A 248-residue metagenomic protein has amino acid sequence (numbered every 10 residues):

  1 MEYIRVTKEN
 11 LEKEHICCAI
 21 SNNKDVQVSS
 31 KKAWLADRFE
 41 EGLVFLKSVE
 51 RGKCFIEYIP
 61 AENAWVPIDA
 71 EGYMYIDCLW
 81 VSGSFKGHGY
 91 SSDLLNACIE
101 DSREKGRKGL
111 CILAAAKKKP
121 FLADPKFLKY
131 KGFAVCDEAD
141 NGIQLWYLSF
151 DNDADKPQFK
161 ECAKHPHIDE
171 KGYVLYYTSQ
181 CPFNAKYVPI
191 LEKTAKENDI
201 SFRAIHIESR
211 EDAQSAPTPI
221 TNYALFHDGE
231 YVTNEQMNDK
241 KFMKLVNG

Functional and structural regions predicted by a protein language model:
M1-R51, E161-A163, P182-F183, I190-T194: Short amphipathic alpha-helix that is part of the acyltransferase structural core
K47, R51-E62, Y75, W80: Conserved beta-strand in the GNAT
A64-I76, K86: A conserved beta-turn-beta hairpin within the catalytic core of GNAT-like acetyltransferases that forms part
V81, G87-S102: Conserved acetyl-CoA-binding loop-helix of GNAT-fold acetyltransferases
S102-P120: Conserved GNAT acetyl-CoA-binding A-motif
L113, G132-W146, V232-E235: Conserved catalytic-core motifs of GNAT/GCN5-like acyltransferases
D140-H165: C-terminal "cap" of GNAT-fold acetyltransferases
D228-G248: Non-catalytic, surface beta->alpha helical segment in thiol-disulfide oxidoreductase systems
